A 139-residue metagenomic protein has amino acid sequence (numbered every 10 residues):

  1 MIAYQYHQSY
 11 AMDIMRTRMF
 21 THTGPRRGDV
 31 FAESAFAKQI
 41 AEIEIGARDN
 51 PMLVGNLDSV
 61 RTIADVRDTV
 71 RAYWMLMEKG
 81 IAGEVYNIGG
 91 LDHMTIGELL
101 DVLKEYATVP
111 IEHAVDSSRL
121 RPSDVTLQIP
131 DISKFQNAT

Functional and structural regions predicted by a protein language model:
M1, V30-S34, T62-I63, H93: Short-chain dehydrogenase/reductase
M1-M15, A37-G46: Active-site Tyr-X1-5-Lys
I2, M12, T23, G28 (+3 more regions): Alpha-helical protein-protein interaction elements
I2, M19-F20, P51-L53: Generic detector of short, locally flexible boundary/turn motifs and exposed helical patches
Y10-M12, D29-E33, G55, R67 (+1 more regions): A general, composition-driven signal for non-globular sequence regions
M15-A35, V60: Flexible, glycine-rich beta-alpha linker
I40-T139: C-terminal substrate-binding subdomain of Rossmann-fold SDR/epimerase-dehydratase oxidoreductases
